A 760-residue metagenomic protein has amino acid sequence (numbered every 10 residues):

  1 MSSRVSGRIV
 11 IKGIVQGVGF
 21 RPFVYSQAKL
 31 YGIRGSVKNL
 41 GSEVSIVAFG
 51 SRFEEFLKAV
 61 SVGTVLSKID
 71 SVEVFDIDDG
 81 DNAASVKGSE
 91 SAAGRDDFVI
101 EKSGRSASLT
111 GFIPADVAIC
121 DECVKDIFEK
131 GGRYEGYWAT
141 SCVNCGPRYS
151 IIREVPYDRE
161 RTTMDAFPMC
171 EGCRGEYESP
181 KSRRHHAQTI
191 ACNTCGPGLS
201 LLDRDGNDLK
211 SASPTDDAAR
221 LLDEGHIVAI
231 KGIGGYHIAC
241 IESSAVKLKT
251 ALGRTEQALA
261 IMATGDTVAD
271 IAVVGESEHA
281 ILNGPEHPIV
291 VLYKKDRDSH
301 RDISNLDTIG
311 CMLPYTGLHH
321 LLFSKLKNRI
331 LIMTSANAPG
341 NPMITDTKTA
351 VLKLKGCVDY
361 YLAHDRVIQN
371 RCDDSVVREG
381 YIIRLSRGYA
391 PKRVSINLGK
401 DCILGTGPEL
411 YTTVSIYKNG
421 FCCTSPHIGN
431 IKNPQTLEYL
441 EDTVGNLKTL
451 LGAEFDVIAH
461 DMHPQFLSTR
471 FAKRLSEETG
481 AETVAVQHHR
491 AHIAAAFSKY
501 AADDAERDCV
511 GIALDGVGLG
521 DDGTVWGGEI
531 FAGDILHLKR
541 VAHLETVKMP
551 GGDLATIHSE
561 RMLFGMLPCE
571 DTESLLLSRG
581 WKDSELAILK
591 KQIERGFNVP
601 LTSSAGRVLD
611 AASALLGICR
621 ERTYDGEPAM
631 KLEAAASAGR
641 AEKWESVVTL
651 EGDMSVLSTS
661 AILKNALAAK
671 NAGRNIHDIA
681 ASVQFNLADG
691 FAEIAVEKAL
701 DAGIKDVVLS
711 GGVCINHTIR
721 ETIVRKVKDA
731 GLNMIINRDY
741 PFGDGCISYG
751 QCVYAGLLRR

Functional and structural regions predicted by a protein language model:
M1-T189, N193, P197-S200: Intrinsically disordered, low-complexity, mixed-charge
D76, I227, G234-K294: A phosphate-binding glycine/aspartate-rich beta-alpha loop in the early core of alpha/beta enzymes
T189, G196-G198, P408-N446, G565-I704 (+1 more regions): A contiguous, well-structured pocket-lining segment that forms one wall/lid of small-molecule binding clefts in soluble
I227-I241, L331-P342, D515-V525, G596-C619 (+1 more regions): Conserved phosphate/anionic-ligand binding catalytic regions in large, soluble enzymes, centered on
D270-V274, L321, M343-K348, D374-S375 (+2 more regions): Conserved phosphate-binding catalytic cores of ATP/NTP-utilizing and phosphoryl-transfer enzymes
K327-N397, N598-T602: Internal gly/pro-rich beta-alpha loop/helix module that stabilizes soluble enzyme cofactors or their anionic handles
D461, G480-H492, K705-D706, S710 (+2 more regions): Conserved phosphate-binding/catalytic loops in two-lobed NTP-binding clefts
H489-A501, R507-L514, L519-G520, H558-P568 (+2 more regions): Glycine-rich phosphate-binding/hydrolytic loop that grips phosphoryl groups
